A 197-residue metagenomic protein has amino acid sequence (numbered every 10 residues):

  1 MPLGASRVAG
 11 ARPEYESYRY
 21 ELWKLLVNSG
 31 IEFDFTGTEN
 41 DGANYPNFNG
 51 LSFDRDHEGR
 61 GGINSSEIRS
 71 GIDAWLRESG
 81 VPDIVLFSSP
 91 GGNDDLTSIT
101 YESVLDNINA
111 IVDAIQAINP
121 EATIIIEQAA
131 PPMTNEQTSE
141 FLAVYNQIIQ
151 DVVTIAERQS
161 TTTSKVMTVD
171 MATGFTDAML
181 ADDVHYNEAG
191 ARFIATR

Functional and structural regions predicted by a protein language model:
M1-L3, D182-R197: Histidine-centered active-site loop/cap adjacent to the catalytic His in serine esterases/O-acetyl transfer systems
L3-G4, T36, E127: Short hydrophobic segments within beta-strands
R7-D106: Conserved SGNH/GDSL esterase-like catalytic core that processes O-acyl groups on lipids and polysaccharides
G10-R12, N93-E102, P132-L142, T176-A181: Extracytoplasmic/secreted cell-surface and envelope-processing proteins
E14, Y18, I68, I72 (+6 more regions): Stable alpha-helical elements in mature extracytoplasmic
S29-D34, G80-L86, I118-I125, T161-M167: Loop/turn elements at helix/coil->beta-strand transitions in domains of secreted/extracellular proteins
S88-N93, V112-N146, D170-A172: Active-site segments of SGNH/GDSL-like serine hydrolases that catalyze O-acetyl group transfer/hydrolysis on lipids
A129-D170, E188-R192: Substrate-gating cap/lid alpha-helix
